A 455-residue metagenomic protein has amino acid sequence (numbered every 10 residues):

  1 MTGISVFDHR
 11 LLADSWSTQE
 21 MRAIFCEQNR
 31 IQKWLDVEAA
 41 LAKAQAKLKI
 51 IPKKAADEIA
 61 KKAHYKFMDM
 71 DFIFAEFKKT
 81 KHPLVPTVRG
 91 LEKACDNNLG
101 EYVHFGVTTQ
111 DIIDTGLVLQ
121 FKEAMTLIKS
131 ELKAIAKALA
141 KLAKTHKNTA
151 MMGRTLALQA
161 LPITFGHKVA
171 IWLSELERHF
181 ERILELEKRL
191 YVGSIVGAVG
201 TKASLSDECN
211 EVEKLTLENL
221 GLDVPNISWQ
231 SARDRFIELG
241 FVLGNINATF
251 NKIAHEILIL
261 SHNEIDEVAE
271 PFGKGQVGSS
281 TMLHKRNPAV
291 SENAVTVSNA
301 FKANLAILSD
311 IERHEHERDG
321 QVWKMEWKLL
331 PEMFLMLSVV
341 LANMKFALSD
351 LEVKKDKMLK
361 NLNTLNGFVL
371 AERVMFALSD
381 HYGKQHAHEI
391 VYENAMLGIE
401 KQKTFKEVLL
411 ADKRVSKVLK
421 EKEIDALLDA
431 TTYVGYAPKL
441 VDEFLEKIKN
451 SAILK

Functional and structural regions predicted by a protein language model:
T2-I24, F77, S280-K455: Catalytic-core signal marking the mid-to-C-terminal active-site face
T2-V196, T201-A203, E208-L215, V224 (+5 more regions): A helix-coil-helix interface module used to build multimeric assemblies and to scaffold catalytic/cofactor sites
A39-A42, A254, L341: Short, amphipathic alpha-helical segments that act as regulatory/interfacial helices in nucleotide-processing proteins
A46, A140, K144-K147, S174-E177 (+6 more regions): Hydrophobic/aromatic-lined pockets within catalytic cores
K78, K122-K129, K133, A140 (+10 more regions): Short amphipathic alpha-helical segments with heptad-repeat character
H167, I237-N245, R373-H381: Short, well-ordered beta-strand elements within core beta-sheets of diverse protein domains
V212-K302: Acidic, glycine-rich loop-and-beta core segments that form the ion-binding/anion-interacting portion of active sites
